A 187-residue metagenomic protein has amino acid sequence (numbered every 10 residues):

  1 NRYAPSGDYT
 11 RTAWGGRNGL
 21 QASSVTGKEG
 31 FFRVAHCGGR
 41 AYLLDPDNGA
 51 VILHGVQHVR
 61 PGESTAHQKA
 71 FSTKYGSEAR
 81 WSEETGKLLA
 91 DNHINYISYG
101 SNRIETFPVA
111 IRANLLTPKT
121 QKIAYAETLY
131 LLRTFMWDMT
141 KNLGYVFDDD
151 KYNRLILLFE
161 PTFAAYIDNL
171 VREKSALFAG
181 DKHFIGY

Functional and structural regions predicted by a protein language model:
R2-S77: N-terminal carbohydrate-binding accessory modules
I52, R60-Y187: Active-site mouth of glycoside hydrolases
